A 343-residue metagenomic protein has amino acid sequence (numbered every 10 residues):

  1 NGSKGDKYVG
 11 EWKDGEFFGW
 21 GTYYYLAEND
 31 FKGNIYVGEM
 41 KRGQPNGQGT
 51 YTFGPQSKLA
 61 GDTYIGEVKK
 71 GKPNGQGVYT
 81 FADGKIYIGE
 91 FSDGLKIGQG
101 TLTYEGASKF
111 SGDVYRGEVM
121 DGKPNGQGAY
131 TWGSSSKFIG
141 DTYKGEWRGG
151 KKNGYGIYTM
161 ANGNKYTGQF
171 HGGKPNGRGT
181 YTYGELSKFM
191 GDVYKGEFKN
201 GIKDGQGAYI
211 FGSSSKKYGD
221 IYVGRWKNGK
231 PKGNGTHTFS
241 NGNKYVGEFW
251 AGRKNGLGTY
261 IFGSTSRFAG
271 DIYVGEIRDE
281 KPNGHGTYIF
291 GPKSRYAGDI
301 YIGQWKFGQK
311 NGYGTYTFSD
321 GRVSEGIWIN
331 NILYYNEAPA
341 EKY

Functional and structural regions predicted by a protein language model:
N1-Y343: Glycine/tyrosine- and acidic-biased, solvent-exposed loop/turn segments at the edges of beta-strands
